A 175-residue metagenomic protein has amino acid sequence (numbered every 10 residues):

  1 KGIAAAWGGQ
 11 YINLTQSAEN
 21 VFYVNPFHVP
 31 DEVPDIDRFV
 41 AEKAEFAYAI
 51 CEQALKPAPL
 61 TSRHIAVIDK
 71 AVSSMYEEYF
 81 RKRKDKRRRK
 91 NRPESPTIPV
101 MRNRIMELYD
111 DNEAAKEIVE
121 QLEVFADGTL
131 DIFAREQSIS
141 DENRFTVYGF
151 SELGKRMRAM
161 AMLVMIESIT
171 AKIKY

Functional and structural regions predicted by a protein language model:
I3-G9, Q16-A18, V24-Y175: P-loop NTPase motor domains
